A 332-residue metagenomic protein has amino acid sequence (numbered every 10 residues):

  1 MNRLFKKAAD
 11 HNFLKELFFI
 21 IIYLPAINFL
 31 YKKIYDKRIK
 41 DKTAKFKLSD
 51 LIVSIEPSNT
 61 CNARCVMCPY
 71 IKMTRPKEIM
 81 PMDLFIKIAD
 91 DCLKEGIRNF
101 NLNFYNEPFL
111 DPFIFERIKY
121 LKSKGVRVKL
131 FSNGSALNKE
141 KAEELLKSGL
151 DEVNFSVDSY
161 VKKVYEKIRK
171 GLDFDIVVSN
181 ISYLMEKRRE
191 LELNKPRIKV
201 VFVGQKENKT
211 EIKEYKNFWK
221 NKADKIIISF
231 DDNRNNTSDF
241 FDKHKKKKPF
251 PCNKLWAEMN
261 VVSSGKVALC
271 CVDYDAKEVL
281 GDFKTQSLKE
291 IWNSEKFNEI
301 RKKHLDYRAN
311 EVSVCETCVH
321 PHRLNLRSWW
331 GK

Functional and structural regions predicted by a protein language model:
N2-L4, A9-N12, E186-K199, N217-F250 (+2 more regions): C-terminal accessory region of radical SAM enzymes
R3-E152, K163, K167, G171 (+3 more regions): Conserved alpha-helical substructure of the radical SAM core
I52, E56, E95-N103, K124-F131 (+3 more regions): Conserved C-terminal portion of the radical SAM core fold that forms the substrate/S-adenosylmethionine-binding
T60, R64, P251, V314: The −1 position to Zn-ligating cysteines in a subset of zinc-ribbon hairpins
R64, S263-K266: Residue-level recognition of short loop/turn positions
R75, L110-D111, N138, V161-Y165 (+6 more regions): Short catalytic/ligand-binding loop motif for oxyanion handling, primarily in non-cytosolic enzymes, centered on
M80, P112, L172, E207-T210 (+2 more regions): Residue-level signal for the nucleotide or nucleotide-sugar donor/cofactor binding architecture
N253-L255: Short, small/polar residue-rich loop motifs at catalytic or cofactor-binding pockets
